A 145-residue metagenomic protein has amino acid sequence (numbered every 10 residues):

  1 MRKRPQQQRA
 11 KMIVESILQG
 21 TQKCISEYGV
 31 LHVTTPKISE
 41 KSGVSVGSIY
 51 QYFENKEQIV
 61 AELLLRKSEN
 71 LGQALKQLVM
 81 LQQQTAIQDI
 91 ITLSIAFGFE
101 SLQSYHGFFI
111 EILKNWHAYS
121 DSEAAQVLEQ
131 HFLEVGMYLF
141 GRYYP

Functional and structural regions predicted by a protein language model:
M1-M12: N-terminal intrinsically disordered/low-complexity leader segments
M12, S16, C24-Q58, E62: Helix-turn-helix
I17-I25, K67, L71, G98: Short hydrophobic clusters on alpha-helical segments that form packing/core surfaces in small helical domains
L63-I90: Amphipathic alpha-helical linker/stalk segments
E69, Q73, D89-A96, E100-S104 (+2 more regions): Amphipathic alpha-helical packing segments from all-alpha helical-bundle domains
M80, S104-I110: Charged, amphipathic alpha-helical coiled-coil/dimerization segments
